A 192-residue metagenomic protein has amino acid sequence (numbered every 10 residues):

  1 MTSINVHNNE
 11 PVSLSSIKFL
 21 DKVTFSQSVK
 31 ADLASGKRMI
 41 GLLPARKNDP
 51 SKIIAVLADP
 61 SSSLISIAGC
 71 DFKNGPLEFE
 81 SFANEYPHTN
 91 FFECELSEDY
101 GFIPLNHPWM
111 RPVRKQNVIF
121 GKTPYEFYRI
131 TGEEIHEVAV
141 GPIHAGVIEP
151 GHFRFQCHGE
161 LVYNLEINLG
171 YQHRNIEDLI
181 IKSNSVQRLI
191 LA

Functional and structural regions predicted by a protein language model:
M1-L165: Terminal low-complexity/charged segments
V147-A192: Function-dense linear segments that define catalytic or interfacial modules in macromolecule-processing proteins
